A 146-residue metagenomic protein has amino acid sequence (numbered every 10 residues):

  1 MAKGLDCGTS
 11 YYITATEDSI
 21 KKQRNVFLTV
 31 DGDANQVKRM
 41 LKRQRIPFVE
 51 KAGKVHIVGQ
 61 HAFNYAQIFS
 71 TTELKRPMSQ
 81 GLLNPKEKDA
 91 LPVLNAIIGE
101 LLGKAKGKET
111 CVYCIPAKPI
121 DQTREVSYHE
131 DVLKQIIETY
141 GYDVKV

Functional and structural regions predicted by a protein language model:
M1-V55, Q60-V146: Nucleotide/phosphate-binding catalytic cleft detector across ATP-hydrolyzing and phosphate-transferring enzymes
